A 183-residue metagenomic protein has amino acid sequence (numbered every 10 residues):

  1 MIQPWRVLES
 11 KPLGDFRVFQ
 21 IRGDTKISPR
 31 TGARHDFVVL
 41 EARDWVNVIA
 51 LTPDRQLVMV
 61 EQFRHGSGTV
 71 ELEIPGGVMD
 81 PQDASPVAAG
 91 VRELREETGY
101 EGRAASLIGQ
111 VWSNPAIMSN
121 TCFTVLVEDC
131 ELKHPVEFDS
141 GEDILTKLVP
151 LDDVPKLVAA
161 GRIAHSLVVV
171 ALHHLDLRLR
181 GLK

Functional and structural regions predicted by a protein language model:
M1-E9, E101-G102: N-terminal short leaders/motifs
I2, F37-A42, N47-R92, F138-S140: Conserved Nudix-box catalytic region and its N-terminal flanking loop in Nudix hydrolases and closely related
I2-W5, A33, V70, L107 (+4 more regions): Nudix hydrolase/Nudix homology domain
S10, V60-Q62, Q110: Residue-level detector of high-confidence beta-strand sites
S10-N47, P53: Acidic, metal-coordinating catalytic segment for phosphate/diphosphate chemistry, firing primarily on the Nudix
Q20, L40-R43, T52-D54, R64-G66 (+5 more regions): Active-site segment of metal-dependent pyrophosphate-handling enzymes, primarily the Nudix hydrolase catalytic core
G23-T25, A50, L126-E128, P150 (+1 more regions): Short, well-ordered beta-strand micro-motif
R92-E97, P150: Catalytic glutamate of the conserved HExxH
